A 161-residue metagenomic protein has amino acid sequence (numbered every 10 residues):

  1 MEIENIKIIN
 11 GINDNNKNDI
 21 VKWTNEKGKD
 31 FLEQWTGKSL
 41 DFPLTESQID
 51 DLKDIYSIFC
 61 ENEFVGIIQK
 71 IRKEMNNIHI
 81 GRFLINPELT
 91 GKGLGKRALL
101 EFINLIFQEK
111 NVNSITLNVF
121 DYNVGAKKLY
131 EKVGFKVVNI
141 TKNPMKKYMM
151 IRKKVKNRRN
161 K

Functional and structural regions predicted by a protein language model:
E2-E88, L105, E109, T141 (+1 more regions): Acetyl-CoA-dependent GNAT
K53, M145-M150: Short hydrophobic/aromatic beta-strand or adjacent loop that forms the aromatic wall/cage of a ligand/substrate-binding
K70, G95-K96, D121-V124, V133: Contiguous, function-dense segments enriched for cysteine-driven chemistry and partner/ligand-binding capacity
I85, G91-L105, K128-K132: Conserved acetyl-CoA-binding loop-helix of GNAT-fold acetyltransferases
Q108-N118: Conserved GNAT acetyl-CoA-binding A-motif
L117-K127, N143-K147: Conserved beta-strand-loop-alpha-helix junction that forms the acyl-donor binding cleft
E131-T141: Conserved acetyl-CoA-binding loop of GNAT-fold acetyltransferases
Y148-K161: Terminal substrate-recognition subdomain of acyl/acetyltransferases
